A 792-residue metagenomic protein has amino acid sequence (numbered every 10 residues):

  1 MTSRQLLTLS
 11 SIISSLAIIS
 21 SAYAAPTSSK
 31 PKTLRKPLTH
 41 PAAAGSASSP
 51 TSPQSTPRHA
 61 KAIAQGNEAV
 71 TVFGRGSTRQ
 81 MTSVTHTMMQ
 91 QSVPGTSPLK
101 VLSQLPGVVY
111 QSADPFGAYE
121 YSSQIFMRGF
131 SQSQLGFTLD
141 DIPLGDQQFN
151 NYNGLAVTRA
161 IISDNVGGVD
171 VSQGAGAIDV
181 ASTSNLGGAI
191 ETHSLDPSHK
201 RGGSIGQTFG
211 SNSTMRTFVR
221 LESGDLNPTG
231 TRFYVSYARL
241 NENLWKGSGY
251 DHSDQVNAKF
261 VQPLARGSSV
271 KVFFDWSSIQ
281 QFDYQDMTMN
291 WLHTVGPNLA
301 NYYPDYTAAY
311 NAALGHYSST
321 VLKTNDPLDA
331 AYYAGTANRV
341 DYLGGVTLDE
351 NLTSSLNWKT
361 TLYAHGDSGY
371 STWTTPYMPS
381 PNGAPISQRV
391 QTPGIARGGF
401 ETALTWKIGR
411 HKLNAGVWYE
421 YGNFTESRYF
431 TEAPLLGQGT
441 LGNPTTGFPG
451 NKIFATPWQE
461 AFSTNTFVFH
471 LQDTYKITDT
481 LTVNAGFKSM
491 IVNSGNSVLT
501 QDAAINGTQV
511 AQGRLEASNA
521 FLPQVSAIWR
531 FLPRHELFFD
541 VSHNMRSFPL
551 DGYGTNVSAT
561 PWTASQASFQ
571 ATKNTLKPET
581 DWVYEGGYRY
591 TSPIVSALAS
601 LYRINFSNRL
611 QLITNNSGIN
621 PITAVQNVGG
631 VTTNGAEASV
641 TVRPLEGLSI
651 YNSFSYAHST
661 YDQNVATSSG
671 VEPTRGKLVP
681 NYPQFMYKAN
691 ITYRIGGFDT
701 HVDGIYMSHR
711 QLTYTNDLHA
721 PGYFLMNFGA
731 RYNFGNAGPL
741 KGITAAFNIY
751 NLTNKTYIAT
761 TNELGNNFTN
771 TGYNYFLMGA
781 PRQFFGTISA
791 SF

Functional and structural regions predicted by a protein language model:
A25, M545, S607, I705 (+2 more regions): C-terminal beta-signal and adjacent terminal beta-strands/loops of Gram-negative outer-membrane beta-barrel proteins
L34, D479, S596, S600-L612 (+4 more regions): Gram-negative outer-membrane beta-barrel transporters
A44-L99, Q124: N-terminal periplasmic "start-of-domain" segments of outer-membrane beta-barrel proteins
H59-A62, F73, L99-P143, T158: Extracytoplasmic beta-strand/coil segments of soluble accessory domains associated with Gram-negative outer-membrane
R159-S204: A beta-strand signature from Gram-negative outer-membrane beta-barrel systems, especially the internal plug domain
G202-S204, F209-N241, W245-T307, T336 (+4 more regions): Transmembrane beta-barrel wall of Gram-negative outer-membrane proteins
N338-T372, A384-Q501, I528-R530, T591 (+2 more regions): Face-selective signature of the C-terminal outer-membrane beta-barrel domain
N351, N357-Y363, G369-S371, R530 (+5 more regions): Membrane-embedded beta-barrel scaffold of Gram-negative outer-membrane proteins
